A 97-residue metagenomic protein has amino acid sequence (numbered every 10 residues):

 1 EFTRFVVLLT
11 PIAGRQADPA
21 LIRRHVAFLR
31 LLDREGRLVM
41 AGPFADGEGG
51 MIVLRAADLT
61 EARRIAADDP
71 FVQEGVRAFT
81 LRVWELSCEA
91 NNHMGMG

Functional and structural regions predicted by a protein language model:
E1-G97: Conserved, structured core segments of small domains
